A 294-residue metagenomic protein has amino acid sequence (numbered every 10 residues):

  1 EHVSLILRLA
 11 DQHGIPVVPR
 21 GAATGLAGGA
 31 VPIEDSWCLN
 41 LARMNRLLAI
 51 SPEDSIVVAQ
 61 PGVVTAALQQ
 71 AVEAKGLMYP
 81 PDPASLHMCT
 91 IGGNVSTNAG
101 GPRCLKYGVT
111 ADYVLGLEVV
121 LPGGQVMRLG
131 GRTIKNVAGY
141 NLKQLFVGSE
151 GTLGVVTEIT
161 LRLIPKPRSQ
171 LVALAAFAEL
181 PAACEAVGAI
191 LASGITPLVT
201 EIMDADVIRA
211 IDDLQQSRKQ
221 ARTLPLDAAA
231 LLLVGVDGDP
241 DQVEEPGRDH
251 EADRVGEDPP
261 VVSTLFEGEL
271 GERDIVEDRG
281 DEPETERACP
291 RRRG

Functional and structural regions predicted by a protein language model:
E1-M44: Glycine-rich N-terminal segment of FAD-binding domains in flavoprotein oxidoreductases, spanning the beta-loop-helix
R8-D11, A111, A221-L226: Acidic/histidine-enriched ion/cofactor-binding microenvironments in catalytic or ligand-binding pockets
A27-A30, W37-L41, T152-T160, D239-G247 (+1 more regions): Short, acidic (Asp/Glu-rich) active-site segment that either coordinates a divalent metal cofactor
G28-I33, G108, R222-L224: Short glycine-biased active-site loop of nucleotidyltransferases that positions the nucleotide triphosphate and helps
E34-C38, N98-A99, S217-R218: Short, hinge-like loop/turn segments at secondary-structure boundaries
R46-I50, I56-E201: FAD-binding subdomain of flavoenzyme oxidoreductases
L161-P165, L171-H250, R254, G294: C-terminal substrate-recognition/cap domain of FAD-linked oxidoreductases
H250-G294: Short, strongly patterned local motifs
